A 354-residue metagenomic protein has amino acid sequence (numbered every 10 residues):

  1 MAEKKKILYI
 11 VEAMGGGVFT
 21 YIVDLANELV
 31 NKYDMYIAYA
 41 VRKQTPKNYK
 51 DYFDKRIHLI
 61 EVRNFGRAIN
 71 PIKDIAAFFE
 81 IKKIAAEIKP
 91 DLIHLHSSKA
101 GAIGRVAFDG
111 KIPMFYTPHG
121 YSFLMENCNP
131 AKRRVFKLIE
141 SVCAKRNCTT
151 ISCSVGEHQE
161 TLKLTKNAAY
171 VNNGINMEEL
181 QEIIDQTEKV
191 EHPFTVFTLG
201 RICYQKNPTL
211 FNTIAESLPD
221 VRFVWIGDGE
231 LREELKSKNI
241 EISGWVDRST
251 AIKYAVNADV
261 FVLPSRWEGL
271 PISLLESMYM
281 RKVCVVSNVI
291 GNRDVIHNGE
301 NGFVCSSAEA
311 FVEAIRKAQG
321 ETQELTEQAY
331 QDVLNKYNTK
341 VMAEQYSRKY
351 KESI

Functional and structural regions predicted by a protein language model:
Y9-I22, E28-K73, E160-L162, G229-L231: N-terminal strand-loop element at the rim of the active site of nucleotide-sugar-dependent glycosyltransferases
F19-D24, F194, T198-S217, E230-E233: A conserved mid-protein helix/loop that constitutes part of the nucleotide-sugar donor-binding site
I60, S141-I184: Donor nucleotide-sugar binding/catalytic pocket of nucleotide-sugar-dependent glycosyltransferases
A85, W245-V246, K253-A258: Short alpha-helical donor nucleotide-sugar binding micro-motif in glycosyltransferases
R266: Aromatic "clamp/platform" in nucleotide-sugar-dependent glycosyltransferases that forms part of the donor/acceptor
V283-V286: Short hydrophobic beta-strand element within catalytic cores of glycosyltransferases and related nucleotide-activated
H297-E309, R316-T322: Conserved acidic donor-binding segment of nucleotide-sugar-dependent glycosyltransferases
Q323-E352: A charged, aromatic-enriched C-terminal amphipathic alpha-helix characteristic of glycosyltransferases across folds
